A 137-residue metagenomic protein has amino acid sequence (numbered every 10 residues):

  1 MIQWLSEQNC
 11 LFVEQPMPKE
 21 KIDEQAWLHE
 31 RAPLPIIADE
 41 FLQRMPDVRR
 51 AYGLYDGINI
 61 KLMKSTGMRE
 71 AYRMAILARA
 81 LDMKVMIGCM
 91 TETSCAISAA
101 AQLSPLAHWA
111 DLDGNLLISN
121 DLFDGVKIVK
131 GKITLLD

Functional and structural regions predicted by a protein language model:
M1-A32: Metal-dependent enolase-superfamily TIM-barrel catalytic cores that perform enediolate-based chemistry
M1-L5, D23, Q43-Y55, M74-A75 (+1 more regions): Catalytic cores of alpha/beta
V13-E14, I36-D39, I58-I60, V85-G88 (+1 more regions): Hydrophobic faces of well-ordered beta-strands that scaffold small-molecule active sites in alpha/beta enzyme cores
P16-E20, F41-Q43, M63-S65, G88-E92 (+1 more regions): Active-site beta-loop-alpha junctions enriched in small/polar residues
A26-H29, I36-L42: Oxyanion-binding "anion nests"
E30, R79, S104: Anion (oxyanion) recognition and catalysis
R50-M90: Active-site-adjacent C-terminal substructures of enzyme catalytic domains
G88-D137: Flexible C-terminal active-site loop/helix
